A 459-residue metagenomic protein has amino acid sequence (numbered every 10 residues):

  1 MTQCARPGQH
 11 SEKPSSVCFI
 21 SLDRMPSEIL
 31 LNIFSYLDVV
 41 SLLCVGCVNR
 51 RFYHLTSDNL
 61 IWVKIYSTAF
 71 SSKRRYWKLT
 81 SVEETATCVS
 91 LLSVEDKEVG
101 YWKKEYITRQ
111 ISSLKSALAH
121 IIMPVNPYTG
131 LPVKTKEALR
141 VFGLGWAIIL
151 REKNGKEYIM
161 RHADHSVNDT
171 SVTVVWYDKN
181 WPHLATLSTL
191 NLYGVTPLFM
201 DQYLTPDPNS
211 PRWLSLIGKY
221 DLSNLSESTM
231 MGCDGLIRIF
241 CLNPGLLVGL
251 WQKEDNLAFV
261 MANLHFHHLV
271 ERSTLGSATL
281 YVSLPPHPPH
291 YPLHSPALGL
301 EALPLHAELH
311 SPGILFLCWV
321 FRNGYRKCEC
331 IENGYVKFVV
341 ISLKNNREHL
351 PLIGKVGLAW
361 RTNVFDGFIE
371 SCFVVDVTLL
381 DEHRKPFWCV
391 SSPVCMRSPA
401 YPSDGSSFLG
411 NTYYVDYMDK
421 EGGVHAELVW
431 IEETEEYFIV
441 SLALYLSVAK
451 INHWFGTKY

Functional and structural regions predicted by a protein language model:
M1-Q9, C18, V40, H54: Generic N-terminal leader/targeting and pre-domain segments
T2-P14, I61-Y459: Substrate-receptor adaptors of ubiquitin E3 ligases
E12-D23, L31-N32, V39, L236-I239: A detector of helix-start/N-cap boundary segments at the beginnings of structured domains
R24-D38, L42-T56, W62: Short hydrophobic alpha-helical "box" of cullin-RING ligase substrate receptors that recruits the CRL scaffold
